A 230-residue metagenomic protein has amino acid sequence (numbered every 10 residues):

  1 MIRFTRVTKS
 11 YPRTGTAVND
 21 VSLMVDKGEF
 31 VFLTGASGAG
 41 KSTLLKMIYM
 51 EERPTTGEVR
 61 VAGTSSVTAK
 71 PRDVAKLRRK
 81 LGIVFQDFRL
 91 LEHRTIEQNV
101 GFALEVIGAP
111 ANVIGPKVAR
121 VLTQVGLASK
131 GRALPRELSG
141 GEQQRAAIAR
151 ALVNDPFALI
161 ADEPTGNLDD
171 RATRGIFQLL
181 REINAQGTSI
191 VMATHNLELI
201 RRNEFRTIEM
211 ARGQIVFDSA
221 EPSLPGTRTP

Functional and structural regions predicted by a protein language model:
P12, S66-G82, A185, T227: ABC ATPase NBD coupling module
Y49: Helix-to-loop junction immediately C-terminal to a conserved catalytic motif
G57-S66: Conserved ABC transporter NBD signature motif
R94-F102: Short coil-to-helix segment of the ABC ATPase nucleotide-binding domain corresponding to the Q-loop/switch region
L134-L138, E142-Q144: Conserved ABC ATPase signature
V153-F157: A short, proline-enriched helix->beta-strand linker immediately N-terminal to the Walker B motif in ABC-type P-loop
L159-D162: Catalytic Walker B motif of ABC-type/P-loop ATPase nucleotide-binding domains
